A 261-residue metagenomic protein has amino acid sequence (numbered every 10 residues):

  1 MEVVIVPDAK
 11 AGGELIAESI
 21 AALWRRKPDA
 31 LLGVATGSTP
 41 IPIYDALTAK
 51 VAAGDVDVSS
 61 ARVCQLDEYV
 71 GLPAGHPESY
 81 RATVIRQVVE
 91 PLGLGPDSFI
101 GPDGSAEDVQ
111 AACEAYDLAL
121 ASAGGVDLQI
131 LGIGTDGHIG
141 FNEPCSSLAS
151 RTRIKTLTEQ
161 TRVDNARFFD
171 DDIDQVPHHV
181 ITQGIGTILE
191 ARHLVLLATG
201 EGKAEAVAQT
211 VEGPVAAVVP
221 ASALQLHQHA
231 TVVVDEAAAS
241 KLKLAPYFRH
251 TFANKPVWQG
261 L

Functional and structural regions predicted by a protein language model:
M1-L32, A49: N-terminal glycine-/serine-/threonine-rich phosphate-binding loop
D29-A30, S38-T39, I43, A119-P144: A glycine-rich beta-strand to alpha-helix segment that forms a phosphate/ribose-binding loop at ligand/cofactor sites
G33-G37, Q65, P102-D103, I130-I133 (+2 more regions): Short beta-strand segments
A46-D57, Y80-A82, P144-I154, G213: A glycine- and small-aliphatic-rich helix-loop capping segment at beta-alpha/alpha-beta transitions that lines
V56-I130, P246, T251-G260: Ligand-binding beta-strand-loop-alpha-helix segment within the catalytic cores of soluble metabolic enzymes
A111-C113, G140-S146, S150-T152, A206-T210 (+1 more regions): A short secondary-structure junction signal
D136, G140-I185: Class I SAM-dependent methyltransferase SAM-binding "motif I" and its flanking Rossmann-like core
G186, E190-L261: ATP/nucleoside-binding phosphotransfer catalytic cores, i.e., glycine-rich phosphate-binding loops
